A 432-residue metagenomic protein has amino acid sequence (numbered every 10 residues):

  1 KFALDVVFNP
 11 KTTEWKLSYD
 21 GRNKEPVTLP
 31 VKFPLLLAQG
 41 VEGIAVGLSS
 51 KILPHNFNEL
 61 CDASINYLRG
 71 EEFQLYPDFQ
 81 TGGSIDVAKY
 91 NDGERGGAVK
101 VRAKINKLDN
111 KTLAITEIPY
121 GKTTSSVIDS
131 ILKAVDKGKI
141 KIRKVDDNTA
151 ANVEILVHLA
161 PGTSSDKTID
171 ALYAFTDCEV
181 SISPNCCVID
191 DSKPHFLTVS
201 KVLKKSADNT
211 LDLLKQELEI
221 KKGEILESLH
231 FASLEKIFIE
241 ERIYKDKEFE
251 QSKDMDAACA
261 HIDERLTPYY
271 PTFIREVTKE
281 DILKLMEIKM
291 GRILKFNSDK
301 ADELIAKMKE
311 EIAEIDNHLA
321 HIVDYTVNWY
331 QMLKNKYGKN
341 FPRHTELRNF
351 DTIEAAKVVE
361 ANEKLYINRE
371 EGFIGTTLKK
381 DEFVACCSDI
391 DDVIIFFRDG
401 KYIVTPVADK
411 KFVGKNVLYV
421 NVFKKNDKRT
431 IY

Functional and structural regions predicted by a protein language model:
F2-V6, P10-K11, W15, L29 (+3 more regions): C-terminal interaction appendages of subunits in large macromolecular complexes
E14-R22: Short, surface-exposed recognition loops or helix-turn segments adjacent to catalytic cores
